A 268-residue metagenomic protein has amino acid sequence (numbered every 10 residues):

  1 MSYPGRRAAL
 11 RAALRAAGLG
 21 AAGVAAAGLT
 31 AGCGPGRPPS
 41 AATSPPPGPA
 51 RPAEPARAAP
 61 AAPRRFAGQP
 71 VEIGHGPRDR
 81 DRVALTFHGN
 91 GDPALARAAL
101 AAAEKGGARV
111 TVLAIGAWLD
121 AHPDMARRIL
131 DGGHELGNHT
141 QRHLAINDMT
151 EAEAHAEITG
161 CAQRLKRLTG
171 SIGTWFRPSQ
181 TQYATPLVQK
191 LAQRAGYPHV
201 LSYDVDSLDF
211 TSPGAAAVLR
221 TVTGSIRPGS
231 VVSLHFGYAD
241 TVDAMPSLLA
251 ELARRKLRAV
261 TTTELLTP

Functional and structural regions predicted by a protein language model:
M1-V24, G28-A31: N-terminal secretory signal peptides and thylakoid transit peptides that target proteins across membranes
G23, A27-R78, P268: N-terminal low-complexity, Pro/Thr-rich disordered segments that flank secretion/membrane-targeting signals
A27, F87, W118, L130 (+3 more regions): Bulky hydrophobic/aromatic packing residues
R51, G74-P77, A103-A117, L168-W175 (+1 more regions): Short charge-dense sequence patches
R57-E157, R164: Active-site beta->alpha N-cap acidic-glycine motif
A98, L144-R258, T263-P268: Catalytic domains of cell-wall/extracellular-matrix polysaccharide-remodeling enzymes, centered on de-N-acetylation
